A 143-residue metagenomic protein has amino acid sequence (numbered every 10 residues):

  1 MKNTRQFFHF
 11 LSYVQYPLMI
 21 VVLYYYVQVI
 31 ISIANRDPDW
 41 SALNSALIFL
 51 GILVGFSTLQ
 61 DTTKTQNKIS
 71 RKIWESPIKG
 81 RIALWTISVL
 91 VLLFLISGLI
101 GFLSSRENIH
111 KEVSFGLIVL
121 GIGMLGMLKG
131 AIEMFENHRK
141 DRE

Functional and structural regions predicted by a protein language model:
M1-I48, I52: N-terminal signal-anchor transmembrane alpha-helix
K2-V14, I73-L90: Juxtamembrane helix-loop boundaries in multi-pass membrane proteins
L23-S32, V91-F115: Alpha-helical transmembrane segments and their membrane-interface junctions in multi-pass membrane proteins
A34, T63-Q66, L103-I109, H138-R142: Transmembrane helix-loop junctions in multipass membrane proteins, especially transporters and channels
S41-T63, L120-G126: Generic alpha-helical transmembrane segments
L53, I78-L103, V119-L125: Hydrophobic alpha-helical membrane segments
T58-K79: Membrane-helix interface/capping segments
S114-E143: Alpha-helical transmembrane segments and their immediate juxtamembrane interface regions
